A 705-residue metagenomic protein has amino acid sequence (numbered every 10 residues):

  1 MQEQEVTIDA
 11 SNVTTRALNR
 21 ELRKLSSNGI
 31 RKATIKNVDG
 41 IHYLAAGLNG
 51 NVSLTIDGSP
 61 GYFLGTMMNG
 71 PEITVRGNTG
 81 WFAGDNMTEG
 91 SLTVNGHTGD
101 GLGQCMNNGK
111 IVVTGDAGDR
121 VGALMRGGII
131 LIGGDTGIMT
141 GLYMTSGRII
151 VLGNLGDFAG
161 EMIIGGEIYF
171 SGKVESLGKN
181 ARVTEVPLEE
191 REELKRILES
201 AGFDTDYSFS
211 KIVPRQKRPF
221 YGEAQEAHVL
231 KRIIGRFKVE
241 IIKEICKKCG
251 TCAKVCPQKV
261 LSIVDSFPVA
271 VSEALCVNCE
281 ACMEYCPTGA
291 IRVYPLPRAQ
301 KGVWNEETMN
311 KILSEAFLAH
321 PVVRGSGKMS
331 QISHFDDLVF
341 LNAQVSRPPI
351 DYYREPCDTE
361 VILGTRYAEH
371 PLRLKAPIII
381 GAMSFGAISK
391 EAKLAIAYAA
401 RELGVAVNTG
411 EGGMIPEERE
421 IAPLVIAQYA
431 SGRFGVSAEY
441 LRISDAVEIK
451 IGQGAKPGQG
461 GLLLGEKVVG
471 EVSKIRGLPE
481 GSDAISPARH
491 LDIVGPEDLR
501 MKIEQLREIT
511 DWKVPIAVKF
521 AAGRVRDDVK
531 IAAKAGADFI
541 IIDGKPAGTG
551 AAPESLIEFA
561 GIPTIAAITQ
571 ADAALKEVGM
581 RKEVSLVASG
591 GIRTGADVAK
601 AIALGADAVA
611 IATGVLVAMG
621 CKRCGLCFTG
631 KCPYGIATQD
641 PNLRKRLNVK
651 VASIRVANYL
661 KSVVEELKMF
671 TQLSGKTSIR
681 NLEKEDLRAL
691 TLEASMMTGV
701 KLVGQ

Functional and structural regions predicted by a protein language model:
M1-E5, D9, V13-R31, G40-H42 (+5 more regions): Conserved, well-structured core domains of diverse proteins
M1-V239, K243-I245: Long, distal/terminal scaffolding or interaction modules with repetitive or compositionally biased sequence
D39-I41, P60, A117, T136 (+9 more regions): Active-site-proximal loop/turn and secondary-structure-junction residues that shape catalytic pockets, frequently
T66, W81, D85, S91-R148 (+6 more regions): Glycine-rich phosphate/ribose-binding loops and adjacent secondary-structure elements that form binding surfaces
R218-F237, A299-K328, T549-I568, A573-S585 (+1 more regions): Conserved active-site-proximal phosphate/metal-binding subdomains
K231-K248, K259-N278, V293-R298, S585: Ferredoxin-like iron-sulfur electron-transfer modules
E240-K259, S272-G289, I592, C624-T629: Cysteine-centered iron-sulfur cluster-binding motifs in ferredoxin-type domains/subunits of redox enzymes
L374-I380, P457, I475-R489, I509-W512 (+1 more regions): Gly-rich Lys/Arg/Thr-decorated short loops/hinges at beta-loop-alpha junctions or inter-strand turns that position
